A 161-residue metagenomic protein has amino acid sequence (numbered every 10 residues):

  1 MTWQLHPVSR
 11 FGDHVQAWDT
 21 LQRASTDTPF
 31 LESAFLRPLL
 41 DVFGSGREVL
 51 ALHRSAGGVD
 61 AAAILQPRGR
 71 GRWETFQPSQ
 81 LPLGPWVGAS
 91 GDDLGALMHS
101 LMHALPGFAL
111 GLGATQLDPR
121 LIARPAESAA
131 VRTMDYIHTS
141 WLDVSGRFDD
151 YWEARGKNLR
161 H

Functional and structural regions predicted by a protein language model:
M1-H161: N-acyltransferase acceptor-side catalytic subdomain
